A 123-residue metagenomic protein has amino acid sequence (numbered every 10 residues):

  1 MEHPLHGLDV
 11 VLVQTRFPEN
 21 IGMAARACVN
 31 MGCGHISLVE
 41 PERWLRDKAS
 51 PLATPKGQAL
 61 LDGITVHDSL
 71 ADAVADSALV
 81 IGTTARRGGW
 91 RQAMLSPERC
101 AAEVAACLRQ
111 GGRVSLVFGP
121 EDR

Functional and structural regions predicted by a protein language model:
M1-R123: Post-transcriptional modification and biogenesis factors for structured RNAs of the translation apparatus
